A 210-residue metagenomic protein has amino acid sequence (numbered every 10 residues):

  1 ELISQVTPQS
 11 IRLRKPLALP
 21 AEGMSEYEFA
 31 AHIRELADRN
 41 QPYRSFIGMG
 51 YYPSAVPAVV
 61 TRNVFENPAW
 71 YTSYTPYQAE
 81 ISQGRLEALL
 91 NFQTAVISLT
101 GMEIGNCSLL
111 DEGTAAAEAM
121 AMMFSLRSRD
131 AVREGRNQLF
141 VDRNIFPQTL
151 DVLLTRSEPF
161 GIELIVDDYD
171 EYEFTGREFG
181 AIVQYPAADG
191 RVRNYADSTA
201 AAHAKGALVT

Functional and structural regions predicted by a protein language model:
E1: N-terminal cofactor/phosphate-binding cores enriched in small/glycine residues, especially glycine-rich loops such as
S4, Q9-N91, I97: N-terminal entrance/gating region of PLP-dependent enzymes' catalytic architecture
P8, M102, P159-I162: Short, well-ordered coil loops that connect the C-terminus of an alpha-helix to the N-terminus of a beta-strand
P16, N106-C107, D167: Residue-level detector of family-conserved "landmark" positions at structurally sensitive sites
H32, A95-V96, R156, A201: Residues within well-ordered alpha helices
M49-A55, L110-A115, D170-E173: A glycine-rich phosphate-binding loop feature that marks nucleotide/adenosyl-phosphate handling sites
Y77-E87, S98-E118: Short loop-beta-helix segment that forms the pyridoxal 5′-phosphate
T114-T210: Conserved PLP-enzyme active-site core in the AAT-like
